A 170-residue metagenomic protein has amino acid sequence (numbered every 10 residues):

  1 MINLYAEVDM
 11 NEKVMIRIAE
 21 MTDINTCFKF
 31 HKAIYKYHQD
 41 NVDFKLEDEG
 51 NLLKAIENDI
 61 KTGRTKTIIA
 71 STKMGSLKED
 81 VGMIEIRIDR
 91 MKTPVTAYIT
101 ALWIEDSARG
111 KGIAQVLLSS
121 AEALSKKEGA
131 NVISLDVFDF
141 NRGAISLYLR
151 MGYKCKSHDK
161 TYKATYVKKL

Functional and structural regions predicted by a protein language model:
I2-V8, T165-L170: Terminal substrate-recognition subdomain of acyl/acetyltransferases
I2-Y5, V14, I18-T100, E105 (+3 more regions): Acetyl-CoA-dependent GNAT
A101-W103, S134-D136, V167: Short aromatic/hydrophobic contact patches that present stacked aromatics for nucleic-acid/ligand binding
I104, G110-A123, S146-R150: Conserved acetyl-CoA-binding loop-helix of GNAT-fold acetyltransferases
S125-D136: Conserved GNAT acetyl-CoA-binding A-motif
S134-I145, T161-A164: Conserved beta-strand-loop-alpha-helix junction that forms the acyl-donor binding cleft
L149-D159: Conserved acetyl-CoA-binding loop of GNAT-fold acetyltransferases
